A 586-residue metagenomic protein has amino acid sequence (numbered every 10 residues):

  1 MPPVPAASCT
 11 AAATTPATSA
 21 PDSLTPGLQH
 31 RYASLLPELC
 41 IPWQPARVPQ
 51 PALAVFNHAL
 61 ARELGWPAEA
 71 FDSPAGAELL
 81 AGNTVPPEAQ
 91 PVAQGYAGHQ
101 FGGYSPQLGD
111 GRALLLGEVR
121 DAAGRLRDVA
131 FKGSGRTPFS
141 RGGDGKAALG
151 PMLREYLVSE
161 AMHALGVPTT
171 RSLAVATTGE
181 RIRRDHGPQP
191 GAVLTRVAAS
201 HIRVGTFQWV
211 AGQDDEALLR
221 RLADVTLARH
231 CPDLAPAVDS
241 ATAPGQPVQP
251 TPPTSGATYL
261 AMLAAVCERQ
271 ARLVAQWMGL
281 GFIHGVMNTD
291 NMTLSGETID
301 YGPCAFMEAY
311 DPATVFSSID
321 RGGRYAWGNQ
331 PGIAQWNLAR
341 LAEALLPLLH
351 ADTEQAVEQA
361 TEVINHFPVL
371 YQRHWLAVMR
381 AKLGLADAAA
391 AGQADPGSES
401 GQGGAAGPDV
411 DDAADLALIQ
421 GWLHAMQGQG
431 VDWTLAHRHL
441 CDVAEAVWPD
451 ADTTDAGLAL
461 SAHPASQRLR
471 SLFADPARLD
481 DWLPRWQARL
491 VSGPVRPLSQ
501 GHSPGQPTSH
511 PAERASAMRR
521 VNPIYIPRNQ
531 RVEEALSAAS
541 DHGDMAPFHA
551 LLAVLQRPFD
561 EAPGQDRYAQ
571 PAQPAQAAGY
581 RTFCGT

Functional and structural regions predicted by a protein language model:
M1-Y96, Q246, R321-T586: Regulatory N- and C-terminal appendages and interdomain linkers associated with kinase/kinase-like NTP transferase
S23-R31, P42-Q44, G124-V129, Q189-L194 (+3 more regions): Short, functional N-terminal and low-complexity linear motifs
Y32-L36, R127-P138, A223, L227 (+5 more regions): Active-site-adjacent bridging/hinge elements
Q44-A46, D144-K146, L260-A261: Short, contiguous strand/loop micro-motifs
Q50-L53, A59-F71, G76, A81-T251 (+6 more regions): Conserved ATP-binding subdomain of kinase catalytic cores across diverse folds
M152, R181-H284, S295-D395, G401-D412 (+1 more regions): ATP-dependent phospho-/nucleotidyl transfer catalytic cores
V167, F282, G543-D544: Residue-level recognition of short, well-ordered coil/turn positions that link secondary-structure elements
M287-M292: Hydrophobic residue at the +6 position relative to the catalytic HRD Asp in the kinase catalytic loop
